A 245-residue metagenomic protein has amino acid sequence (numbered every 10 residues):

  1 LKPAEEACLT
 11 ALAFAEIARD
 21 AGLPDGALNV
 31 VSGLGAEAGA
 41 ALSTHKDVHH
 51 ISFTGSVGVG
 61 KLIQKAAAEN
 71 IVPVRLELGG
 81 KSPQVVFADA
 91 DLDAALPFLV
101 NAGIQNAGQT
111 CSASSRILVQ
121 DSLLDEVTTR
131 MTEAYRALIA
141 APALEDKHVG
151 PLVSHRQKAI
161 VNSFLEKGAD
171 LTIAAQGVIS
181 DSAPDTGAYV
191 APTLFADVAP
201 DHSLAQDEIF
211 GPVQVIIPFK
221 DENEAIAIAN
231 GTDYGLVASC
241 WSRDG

Functional and structural regions predicted by a protein language model:
L1-G26, H49, I71, D93: Conserved small-residue-rich beta-alpha loop and adjacent elements that most often cradle the phosphate/pyrophosphate
L1-K2, N29, H50-F53, V85 (+1 more regions): Short catalytic-loop micro-motif centered on adjacent basic/acidic residues
K2-I17, V31-E37, F87-A90, P218-E222: ATP-dependent adenylate-forming carboxylate-activation enzymes
E6-A7, V30, Q84, L118-V119 (+1 more regions): Glycine-/small-residue-rich active-site loops that bind phosphorylated ligands and cofactors
A21, H45, T232: Acidic-histidine catalytic/liganding microenvironments
A27-V59: Active-site phosphate-binding strand-loop segment of PLP-dependent enzymes
T44, H50, S56-P200, A227: ALDH superfamily catalytic-core signature
V48, V85, S182-G245: Conserved C-terminal structural/oligomerization subdomain of aldehyde/semialdehyde dehydrogenase
